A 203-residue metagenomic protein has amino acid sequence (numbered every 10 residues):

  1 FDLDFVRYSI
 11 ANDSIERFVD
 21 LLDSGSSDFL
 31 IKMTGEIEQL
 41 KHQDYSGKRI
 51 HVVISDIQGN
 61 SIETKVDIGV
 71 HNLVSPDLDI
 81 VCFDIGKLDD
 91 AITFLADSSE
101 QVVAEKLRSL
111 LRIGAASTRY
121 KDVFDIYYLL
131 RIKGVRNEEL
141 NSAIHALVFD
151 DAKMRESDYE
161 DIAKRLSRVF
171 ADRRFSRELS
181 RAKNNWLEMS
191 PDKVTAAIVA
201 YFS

Functional and structural regions predicted by a protein language model:
L3, R7-S203: Structured mid-to-C-terminal alpha-helical surface segments
